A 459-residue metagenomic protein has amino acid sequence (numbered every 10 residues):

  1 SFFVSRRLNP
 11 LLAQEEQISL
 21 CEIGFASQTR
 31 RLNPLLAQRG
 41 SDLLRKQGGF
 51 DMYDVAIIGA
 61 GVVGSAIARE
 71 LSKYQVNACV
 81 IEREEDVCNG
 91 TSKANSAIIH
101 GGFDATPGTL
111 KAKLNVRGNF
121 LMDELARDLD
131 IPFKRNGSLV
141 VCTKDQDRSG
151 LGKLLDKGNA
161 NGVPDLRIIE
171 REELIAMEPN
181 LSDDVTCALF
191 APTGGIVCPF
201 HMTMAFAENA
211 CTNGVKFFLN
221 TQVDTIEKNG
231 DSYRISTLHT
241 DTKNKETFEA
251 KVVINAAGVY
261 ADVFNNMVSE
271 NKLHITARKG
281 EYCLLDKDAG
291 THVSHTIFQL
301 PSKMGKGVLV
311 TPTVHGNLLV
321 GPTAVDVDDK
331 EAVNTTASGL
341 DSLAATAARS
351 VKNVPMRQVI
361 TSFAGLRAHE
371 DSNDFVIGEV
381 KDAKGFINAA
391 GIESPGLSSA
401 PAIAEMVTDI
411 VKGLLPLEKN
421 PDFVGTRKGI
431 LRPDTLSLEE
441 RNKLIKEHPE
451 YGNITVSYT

Functional and structural regions predicted by a protein language model:
Q17, P34, L44-Q47: Compositionally biased, intrinsically disordered low-complexity segments enriched in Pro/Arg/Gln/His
Y53-C79: N-terminal Rossmann-like FAD-binding beta1-loop-alpha1 element of flavoenzymes
A66, I226-D231, I235-G321, V325-T336 (+3 more regions): Flavin-dependent oxidoreductases
K73-S92: Glycine-rich FAD pyrophosphate-binding loop
A97-M177, T186, G307-V308: Dinucleotide-binding Rossmann-like beta1-alpha1 core, especially the glycine-rich loop that anchors the ADP
K113-V116, V141-G150, F190-E208, F218 (+3 more regions): Short beta-strand to alpha-helix junction loop
L189-K251: Helical element adjacent to the flavin cofactor pocket in flavoenzyme catalytic cores
G305, V314-H315, E331-Y458: C-terminal catalytic lobe of FAD-dependent flavoproteins
